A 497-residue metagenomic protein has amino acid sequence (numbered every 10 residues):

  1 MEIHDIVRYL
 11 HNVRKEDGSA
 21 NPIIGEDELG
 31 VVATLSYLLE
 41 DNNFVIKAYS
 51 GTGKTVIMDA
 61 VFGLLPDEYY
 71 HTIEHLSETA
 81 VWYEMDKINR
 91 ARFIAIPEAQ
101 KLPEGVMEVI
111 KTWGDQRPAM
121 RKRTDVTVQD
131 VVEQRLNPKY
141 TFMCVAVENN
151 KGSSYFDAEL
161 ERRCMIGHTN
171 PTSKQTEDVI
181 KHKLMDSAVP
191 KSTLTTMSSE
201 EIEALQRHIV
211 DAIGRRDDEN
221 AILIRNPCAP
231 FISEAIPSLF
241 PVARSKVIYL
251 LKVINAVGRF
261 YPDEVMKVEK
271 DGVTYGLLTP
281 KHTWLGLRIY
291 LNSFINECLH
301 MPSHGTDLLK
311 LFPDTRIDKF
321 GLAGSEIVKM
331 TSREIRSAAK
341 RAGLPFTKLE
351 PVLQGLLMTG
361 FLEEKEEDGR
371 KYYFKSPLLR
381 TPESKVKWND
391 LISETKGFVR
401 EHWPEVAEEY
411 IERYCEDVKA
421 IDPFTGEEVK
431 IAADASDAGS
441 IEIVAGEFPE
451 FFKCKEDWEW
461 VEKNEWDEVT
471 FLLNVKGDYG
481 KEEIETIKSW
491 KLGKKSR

Functional and structural regions predicted by a protein language model:
M1-I24: Charged, amphipathic alpha-helical linker segments immediately N-terminal to NTP-binding catalytic cores
Y9, V13, S36, A60 (+8 more regions): Generic, well-ordered alpha-helical scaffold segments in large soluble proteins
S19-I24, E28-T195, E200, E234 (+2 more regions): Conserved ASCE/P-loop NTPase catalytic core
E28, E159, S245-Y249, M330 (+1 more regions): Short, well-structured alpha-helical interface segments that form or flank functional binding sites
G53, K246, P345-K348: Secondary-structure capping and boundary motifs in well-ordered enzyme cores
T124, V132-P138, V147-N150, S154-T315 (+1 more regions): Phosphate-sensing "switch" segment of ASCE/P-loop ATPases
H300-D467, G480, R497: Terminal-proximal interaction/regulatory segments of ATP-powered molecular machines
V461, V469-R497: Long, low-complexity, intrinsically disordered segments
